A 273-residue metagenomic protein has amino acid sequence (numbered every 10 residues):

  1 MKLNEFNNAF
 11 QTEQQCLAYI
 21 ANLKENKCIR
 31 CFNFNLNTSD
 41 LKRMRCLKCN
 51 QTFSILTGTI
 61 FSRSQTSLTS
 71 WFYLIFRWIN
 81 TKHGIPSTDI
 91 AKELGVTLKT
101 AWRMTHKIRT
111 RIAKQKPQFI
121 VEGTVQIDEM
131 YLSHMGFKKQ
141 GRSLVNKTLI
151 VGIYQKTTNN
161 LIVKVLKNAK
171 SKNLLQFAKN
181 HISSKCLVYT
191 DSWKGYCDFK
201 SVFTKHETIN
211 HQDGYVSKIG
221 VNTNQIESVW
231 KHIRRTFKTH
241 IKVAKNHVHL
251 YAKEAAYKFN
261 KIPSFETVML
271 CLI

Functional and structural regions predicted by a protein language model:
M1-I273: Residue-level recognition of single "structural anchor" positions that define or cap local secondary structure
